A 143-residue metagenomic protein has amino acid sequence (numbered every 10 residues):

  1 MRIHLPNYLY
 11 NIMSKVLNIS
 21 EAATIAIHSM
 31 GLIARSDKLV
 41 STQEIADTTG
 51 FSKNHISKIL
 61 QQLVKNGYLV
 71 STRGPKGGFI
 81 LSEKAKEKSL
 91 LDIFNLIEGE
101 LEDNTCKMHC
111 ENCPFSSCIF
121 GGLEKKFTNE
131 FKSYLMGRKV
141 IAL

Functional and structural regions predicted by a protein language model:
M1-S14: Short, intrinsically disordered or compositionally biased N-terminal tails of bacterial proteins
L17-F51: N-terminal helix-turn-helix DNA-binding core of bacterial DNA-binding proteins
D47, V64-K65: Alpha-helical residues within the helix-turn-helix
N54: Key DNA-contact positions within bacterial/archaeal DNA-binding proteins
P75-E83: Minor-groove-contacting beta-hairpin "wing" of winged helix-turn-helix DNA-binding domains
S82-L143: Non-DNA-binding regulatory cores of transcription-related proteins, predominantly C-terminal effector-binding
